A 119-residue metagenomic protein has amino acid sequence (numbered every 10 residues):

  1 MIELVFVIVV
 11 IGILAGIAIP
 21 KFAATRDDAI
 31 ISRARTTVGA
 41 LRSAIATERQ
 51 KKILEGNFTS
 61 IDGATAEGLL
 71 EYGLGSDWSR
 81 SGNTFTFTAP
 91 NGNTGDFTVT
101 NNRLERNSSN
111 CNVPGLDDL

Functional and structural regions predicted by a protein language model:
M1-F22, R26: N-terminal single-pass transmembrane signal-anchor helix
A24-A29, S60-D62: Conserved interaction-surface patches within small, structured recognition/assembly domains
A29-E55: Membrane-proximal N-terminal amphipathic helix
S43, S81, L104-N107: Positively charged, low-complexity intrinsically disordered regions
Q50-N102: Extracellular/periplasmic head regions of type IV pilus-like filament subunits
T98-L119: Low-complexity, S/T/G/P-rich flexible repeat/linker segments used as non-globular hinges and stalks within
